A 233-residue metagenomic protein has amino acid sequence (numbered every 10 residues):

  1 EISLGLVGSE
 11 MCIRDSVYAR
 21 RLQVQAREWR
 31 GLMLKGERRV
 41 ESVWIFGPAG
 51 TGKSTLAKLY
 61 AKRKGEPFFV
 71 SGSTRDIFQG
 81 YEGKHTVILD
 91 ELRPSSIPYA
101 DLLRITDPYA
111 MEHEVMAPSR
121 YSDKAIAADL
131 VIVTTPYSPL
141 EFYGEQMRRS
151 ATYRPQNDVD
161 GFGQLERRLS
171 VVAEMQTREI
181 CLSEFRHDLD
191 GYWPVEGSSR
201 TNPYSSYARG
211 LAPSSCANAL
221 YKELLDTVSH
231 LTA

Functional and structural regions predicted by a protein language model:
E1, I97-A233: Replace "adjacent to P-loop NTPase cores in ATP/GTP-dependent enzymes" with "adjacent to NTP-binding cores
I2-I13: Short, small-residue-biased leader/transition segments that mark boundaries at the very start of proteins
V24-E37: Pre-Walker A adenine-sensing motif
S42: Walker A (P-loop) ATP-phosphate-binding motif of ABC ATPase nucleotide-binding domains
I45: Hydrophobic anchor at the beta1->P-loop junction of P-loop NTPases
G50-K53: Conserved glycine(s) of the Walker
L56: Hydrophobic positions on the alpha1 helix immediately C-terminal to the Walker A/P-loop
R63-P98: AAA+/P-loop NTPase substrate/partner-engagement loops
